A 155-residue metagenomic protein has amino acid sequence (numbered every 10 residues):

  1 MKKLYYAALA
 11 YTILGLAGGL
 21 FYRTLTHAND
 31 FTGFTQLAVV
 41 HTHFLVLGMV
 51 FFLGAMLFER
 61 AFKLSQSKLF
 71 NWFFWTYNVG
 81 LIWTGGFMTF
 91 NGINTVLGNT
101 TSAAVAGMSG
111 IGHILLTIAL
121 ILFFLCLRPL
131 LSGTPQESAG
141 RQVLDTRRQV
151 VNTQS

Functional and structural regions predicted by a protein language model:
M1-S155: Hydrophobic alpha-helical transmembrane segments of multi-pass integral membrane proteins
